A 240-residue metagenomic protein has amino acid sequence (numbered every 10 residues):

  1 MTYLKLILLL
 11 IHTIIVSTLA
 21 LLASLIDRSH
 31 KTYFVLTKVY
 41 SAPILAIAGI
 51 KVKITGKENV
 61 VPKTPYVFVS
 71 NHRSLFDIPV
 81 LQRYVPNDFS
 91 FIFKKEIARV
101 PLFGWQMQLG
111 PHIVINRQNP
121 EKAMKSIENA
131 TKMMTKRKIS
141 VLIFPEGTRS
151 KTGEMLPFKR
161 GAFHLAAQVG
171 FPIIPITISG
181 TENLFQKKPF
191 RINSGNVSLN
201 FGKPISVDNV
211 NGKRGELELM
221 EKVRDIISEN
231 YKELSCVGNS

Functional and structural regions predicted by a protein language model:
M1-K53, W105-L109: A transmembrane-helix-recognition feature enriched in membrane-embedded lipid enzymes and envelope glyco-/phospholipid
T2-K5, T37-F93: Conserved H-X4-D acyltransferase segment
S41, I113-R117, G147-T148: Short, basic, glycine/proline-bearing loop/turn elements
N71, Q108-G110, R191-S194: Short, hinge-like loop/turn segments at secondary-structure boundaries
L75-N129: Membrane-embedded segments
M124-S240: Non-catalytic C-terminal accessory region of glycerolipid acyltransferases and related lyso-lipid remodeling enzymes
